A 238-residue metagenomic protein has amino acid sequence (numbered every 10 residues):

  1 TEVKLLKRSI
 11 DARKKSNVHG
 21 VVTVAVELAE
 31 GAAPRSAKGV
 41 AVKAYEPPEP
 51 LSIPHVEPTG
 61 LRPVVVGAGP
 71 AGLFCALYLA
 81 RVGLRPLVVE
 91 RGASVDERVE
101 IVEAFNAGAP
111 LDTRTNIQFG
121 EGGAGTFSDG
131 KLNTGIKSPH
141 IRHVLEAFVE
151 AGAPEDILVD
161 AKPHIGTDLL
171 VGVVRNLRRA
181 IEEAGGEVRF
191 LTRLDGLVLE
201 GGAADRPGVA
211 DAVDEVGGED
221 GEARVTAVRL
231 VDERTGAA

Functional and structural regions predicted by a protein language model:
T1-L61: Extreme N-terminal leader/targeting segments of oxidoreductases
K4-S9, F190-G202, E215-R224: A conserved short coil-to-beta-strand element within the FAD-binding core of flavoproteins
K7, R13-H19, E97, E103-V188 (+1 more regions): Conserved N-terminal/central alpha/beta ligand/cofactor-binding core
V40-G60, A68, V213, G221-D232: Glycine-rich dinucleotide-binding loop and its adjacent helix/turn
G60-R62, L158-A161, L191, E222 (+1 more regions): Phosphate-coordination loops involved in phosphoryl transfer and adenosine-cofactor binding
L61-R91: N-terminal Rossmann-like FAD-binding beta1-loop-alpha1 element of flavoenzymes
R98-E103, K137-S138, L199-G202, A223-T226: Short acidic, glycine/serine/threonine-rich loops at helix termini
R234-A238: Core beta-strand elements of the Rossmann-like FAD/NAD(P) dinucleotide-binding domain in flavoenzyme oxidoreductases
